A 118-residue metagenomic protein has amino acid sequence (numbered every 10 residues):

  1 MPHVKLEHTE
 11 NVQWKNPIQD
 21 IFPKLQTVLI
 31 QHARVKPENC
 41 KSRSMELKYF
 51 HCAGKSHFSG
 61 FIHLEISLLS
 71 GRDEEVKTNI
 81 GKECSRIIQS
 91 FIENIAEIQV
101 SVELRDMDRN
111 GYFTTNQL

Functional and structural regions predicted by a protein language model:
P2-L118: A domain-level signal for the structural core that forms small-molecule/cofactor-binding pockets and catalytic centers
